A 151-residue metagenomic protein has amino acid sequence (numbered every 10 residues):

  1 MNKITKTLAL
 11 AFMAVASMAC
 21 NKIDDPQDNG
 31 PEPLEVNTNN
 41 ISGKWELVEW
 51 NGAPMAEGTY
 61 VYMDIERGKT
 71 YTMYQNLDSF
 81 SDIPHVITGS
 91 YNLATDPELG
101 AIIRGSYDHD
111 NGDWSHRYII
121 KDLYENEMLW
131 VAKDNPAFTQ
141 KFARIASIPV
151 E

Functional and structural regions predicted by a protein language model:
M1-M18: Sec-dependent bacterial lipoprotein signal peptides
S17-S42, E151: Bacterial Sec-dependent N-terminal signal peptides
P26-Q27, H85-D96, V131-E151: Edge beta-strand at a domain terminus
E35-M55, Y91-L93: Tryptophan-anchored aromatic micro-motifs
E49-N51, M73-L77, S106, V131-N135: Beta-turn initiation residues at beta-strand->coil junctions
M55-I102: N-terminal glycine/threonine-rich, aromatic-flanked beta-hairpin/loop signature
M63-Y71, T95-P97, I120-M128, I145-I148: Short, solvent-exposed coil/turn segments at beta-strand boundaries
P97-K121: An anionic, turn-rich surface loop/hairpin at beta-sheet edges that serves as a generic interaction/coordination patch
